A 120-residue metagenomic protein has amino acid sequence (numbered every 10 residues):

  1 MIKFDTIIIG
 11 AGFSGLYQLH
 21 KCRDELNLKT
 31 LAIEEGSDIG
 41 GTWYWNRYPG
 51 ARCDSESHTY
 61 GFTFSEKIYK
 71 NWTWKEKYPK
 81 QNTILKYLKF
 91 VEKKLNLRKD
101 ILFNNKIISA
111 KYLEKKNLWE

Functional and structural regions predicted by a protein language model:
I2, E25, D38-G40, W45-Y48 (+1 more regions): FAD-dinucleotide binding site
I2-A32: N-terminal Rossmann-like FAD-binding beta1-loop-alpha1 element of flavoenzymes
A11, E35-D38, K106: An acidic- and aromatic-residue-enriched active-site/binding cleft used to recognize and process polar
L31-E34, L102: A structural signal for short, well-ordered beta-strand segments and their strand-loop junctions that often border
S37, Y44-Y87: Glycine-rich active-site loop/strand segments that organize a redox cofactor
W74-E120: Feature captures the FAD/FMN-dependent oxidoreductase FAD-binding
